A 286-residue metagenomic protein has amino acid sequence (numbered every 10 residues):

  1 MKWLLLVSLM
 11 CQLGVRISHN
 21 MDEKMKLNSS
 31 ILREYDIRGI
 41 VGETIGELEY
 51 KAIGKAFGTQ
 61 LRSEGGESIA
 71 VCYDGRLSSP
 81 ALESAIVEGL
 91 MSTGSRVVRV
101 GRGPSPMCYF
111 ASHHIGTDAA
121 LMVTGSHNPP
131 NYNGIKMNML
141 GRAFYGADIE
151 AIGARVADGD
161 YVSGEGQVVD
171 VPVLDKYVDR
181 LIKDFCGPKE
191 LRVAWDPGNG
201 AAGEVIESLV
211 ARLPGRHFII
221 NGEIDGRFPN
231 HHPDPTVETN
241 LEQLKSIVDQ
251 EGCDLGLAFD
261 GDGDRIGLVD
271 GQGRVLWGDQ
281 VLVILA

Functional and structural regions predicted by a protein language model:
D22-E88, S92-T93, D170-L191: An N-terminal, well-structured beta->alpha segment
I69-Y132, L209-V269: N-terminal small/polar loop signature for handling phosphorylated ligands or for N-terminal nucleophile
N133-E251: Gly/Ser/Thr-enriched, mixed-charge loops and adjacent short helices that form phosphate/oxyanion-binding elements
M137-L140, G267-G271: Short beta-strand-to-turn element immediately C-terminal to the catalytic PLP-Schiff-base lysine in fold type I
Y145, N221, R274-A286: Gly/Ser/Thr-rich active-site loops/lids in small-molecule metabolic enzymes that frequently grip phosphoryl groups
